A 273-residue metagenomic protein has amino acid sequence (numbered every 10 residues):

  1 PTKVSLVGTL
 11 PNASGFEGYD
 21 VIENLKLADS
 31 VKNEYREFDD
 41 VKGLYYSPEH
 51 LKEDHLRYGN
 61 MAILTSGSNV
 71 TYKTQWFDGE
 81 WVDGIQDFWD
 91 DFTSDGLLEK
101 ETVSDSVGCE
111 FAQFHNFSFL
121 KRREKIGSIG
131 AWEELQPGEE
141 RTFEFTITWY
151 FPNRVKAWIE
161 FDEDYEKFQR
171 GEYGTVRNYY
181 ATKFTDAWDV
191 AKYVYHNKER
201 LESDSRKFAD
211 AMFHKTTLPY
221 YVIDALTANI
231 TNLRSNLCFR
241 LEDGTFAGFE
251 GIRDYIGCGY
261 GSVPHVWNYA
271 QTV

Functional and structural regions predicted by a protein language model:
P1, E133-Q136: Extracellular and analogous surface-interaction loops
P1-K100, I129, R154-K156, E160-T216 (+1 more regions): Polysaccharide-binding surfaces and accessory modules of carbohydrate-active proteins
V107-A112, N116-W132, E139, F143-T146 (+2 more regions): Substrate-binding groove/exosite segments of carbohydrate-active enzymes
